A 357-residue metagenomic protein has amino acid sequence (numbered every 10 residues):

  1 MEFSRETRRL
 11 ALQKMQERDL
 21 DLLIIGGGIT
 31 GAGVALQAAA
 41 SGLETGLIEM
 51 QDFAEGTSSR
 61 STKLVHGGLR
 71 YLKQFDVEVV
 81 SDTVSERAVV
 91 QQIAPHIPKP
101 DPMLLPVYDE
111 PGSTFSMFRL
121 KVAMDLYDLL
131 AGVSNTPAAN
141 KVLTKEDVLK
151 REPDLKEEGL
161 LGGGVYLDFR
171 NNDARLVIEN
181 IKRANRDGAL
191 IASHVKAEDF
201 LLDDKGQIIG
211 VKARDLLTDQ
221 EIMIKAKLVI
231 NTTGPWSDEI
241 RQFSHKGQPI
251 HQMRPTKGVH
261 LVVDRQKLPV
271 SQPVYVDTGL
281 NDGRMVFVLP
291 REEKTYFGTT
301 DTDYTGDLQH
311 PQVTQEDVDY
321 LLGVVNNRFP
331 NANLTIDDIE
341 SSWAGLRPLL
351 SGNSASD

Functional and structural regions predicted by a protein language model:
M1-L22, Q37-S41: Extreme N-terminal leader/targeting segments of oxidoreductases
E2, D109-E179, R186-D187, A192 (+3 more regions): Flavin (FAD/FMN) cofactor-binding and adjacent substrate-gating region of FAD-dependent oxidoreductase domains
R18-L20, L217-L228: Core beta-strand elements of the Rossmann-like FAD/NAD(P) dinucleotide-binding domain in flavoenzyme oxidoreductases
I24-I25, I224-G234: Short hydrophobic core segments
A39-S59: Glycine-rich FAD pyrophosphate-binding loop
K63-D147, R151, V286: Dinucleotide-binding Rossmann-like beta1-alpha1 core, especially the glycine-rich loop that anchors the ADP
R183, H245-Y296, T302-D357: C-terminal catalytic lobe of FAD-dependent flavoproteins
N231-K246: Flavin (primarily FAD) binding-site architecture
